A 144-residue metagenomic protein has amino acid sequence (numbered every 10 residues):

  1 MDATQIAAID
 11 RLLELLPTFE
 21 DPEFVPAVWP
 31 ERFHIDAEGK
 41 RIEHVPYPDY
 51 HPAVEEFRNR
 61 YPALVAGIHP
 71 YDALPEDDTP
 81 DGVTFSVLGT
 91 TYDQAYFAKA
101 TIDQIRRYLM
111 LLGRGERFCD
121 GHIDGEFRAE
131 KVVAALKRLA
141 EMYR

Functional and structural regions predicted by a protein language model:
D2-A66, D72: Short terminal alpha-helical segments
D2-I9, F85-D103: Short, charge/polar-rich alpha-helical segments
A3, E20-P30, R41, A73 (+3 more regions): Charged, low-complexity interaction regions
A7, E14, A66, Q94 (+3 more regions): Intrinsic-disorder-driven secretion/translocation and chaperone-binding regions of pathogen effectors and toxins
E38-K40, D81-G82, G89: Intrinsic-disorder/low-complexity loop/linker signature
A73-G82: Low-complexity, small/polar and acidic-rich linker and loop segments
G125-Y143: Short, charge-rich amphipathic interface segments used for partner binding and complex assembly
